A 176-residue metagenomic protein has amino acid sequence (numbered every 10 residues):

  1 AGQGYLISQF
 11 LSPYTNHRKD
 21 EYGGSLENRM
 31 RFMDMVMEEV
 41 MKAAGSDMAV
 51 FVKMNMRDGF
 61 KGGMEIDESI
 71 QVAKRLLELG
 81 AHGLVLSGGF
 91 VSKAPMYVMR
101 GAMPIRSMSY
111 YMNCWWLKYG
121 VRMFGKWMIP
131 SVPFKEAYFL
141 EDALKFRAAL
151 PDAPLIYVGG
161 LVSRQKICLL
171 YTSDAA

Functional and structural regions predicted by a protein language model:
A1-L140, L144, A149: Alpha/beta enzyme core
G2-Q3, G88, L155-V162: Glycine-rich beta-strand-to-loop/alpha-helix junction loops that act as flexible
V162-L170: Catalytic cores of alpha/beta
Y171-A176: Conserved small/polar residues in nucleotide/adenosyl-binding loops
